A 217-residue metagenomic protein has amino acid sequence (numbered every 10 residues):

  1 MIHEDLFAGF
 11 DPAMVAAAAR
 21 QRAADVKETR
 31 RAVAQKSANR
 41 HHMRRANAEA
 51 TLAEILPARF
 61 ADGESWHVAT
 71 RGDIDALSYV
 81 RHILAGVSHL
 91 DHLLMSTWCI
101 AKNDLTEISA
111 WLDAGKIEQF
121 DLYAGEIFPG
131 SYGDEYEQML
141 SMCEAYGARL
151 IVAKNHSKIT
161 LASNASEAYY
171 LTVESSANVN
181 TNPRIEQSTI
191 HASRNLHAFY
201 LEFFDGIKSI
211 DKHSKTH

Functional and structural regions predicted by a protein language model:
M1-L90, D113-G115, E202: N-terminal localization/anchoring segments of enzymes in phospholipid and broader phosphate metabolism
E4-F10, L93, G147-F204: HKD (HxKxxxxD) catalytic microenvironment of the phospholipase D
F60, A85-V87, A114, L140-M142 (+3 more regions): A generic structural signal for short, solvent-exposed coil/turn residues that cap or connect secondary-structure
A69-G72, T97, T189: Generic alpha-helical structural element
R71, Y123-G125, I151-A153: Conserved beta-strand termini and adjacent loop/short-helix elements that scaffold enzyme active sites in alpha/beta
A76-A145: Primarily the HKD phosphodiesterase
L112-K116, L140-E144, E167-Y169, H191-L196 (+1 more regions): Short, low-complexity, polar/charged sequence segments that are solvent-exposed and flexible
Y200-H217: Cysteine/selenocysteine-centered motifs that mediate thiol-based redox chemistry or coordinate metal-sulfur cofactors
